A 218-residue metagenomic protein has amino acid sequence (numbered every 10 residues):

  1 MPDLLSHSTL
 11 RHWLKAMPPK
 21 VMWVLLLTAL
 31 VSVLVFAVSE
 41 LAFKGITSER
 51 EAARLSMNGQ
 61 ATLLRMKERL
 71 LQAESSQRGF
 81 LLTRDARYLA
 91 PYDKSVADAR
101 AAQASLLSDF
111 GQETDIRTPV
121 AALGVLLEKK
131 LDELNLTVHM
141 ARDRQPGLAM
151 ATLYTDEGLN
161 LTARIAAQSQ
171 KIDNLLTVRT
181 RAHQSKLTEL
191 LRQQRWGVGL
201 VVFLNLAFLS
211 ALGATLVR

Functional and structural regions predicted by a protein language model:
M1-A29, Q193-Q194: Positive-inside N-terminal membrane-insertion signal
P2-L4, R54, N58, R164: N-terminal membrane-sensor/transducer module of prokaryotic signaling receptors
V21-Q72, D109-L127, L190, Q194: Amphipathic alpha-helical segments and their boundaries
A29-F36, K129-D132, V202-N205, L209-L212: Helical transmembrane-bundle signal
E40-I46, T137-M140, L206, G213-L216: Transmembrane helix-loop junctions and nearby membrane-interface residues
R69, A73, F80, L89-T152 (+4 more regions): Heptad-repeat alpha-helical coiled-coil/4-helix-bundle sensor or tether segments in soluble regions
R84-A86: Short loop-to-helix capping motifs
R179-R218: Selective recognition of signaling/oligomerization transmembrane alpha-helices
